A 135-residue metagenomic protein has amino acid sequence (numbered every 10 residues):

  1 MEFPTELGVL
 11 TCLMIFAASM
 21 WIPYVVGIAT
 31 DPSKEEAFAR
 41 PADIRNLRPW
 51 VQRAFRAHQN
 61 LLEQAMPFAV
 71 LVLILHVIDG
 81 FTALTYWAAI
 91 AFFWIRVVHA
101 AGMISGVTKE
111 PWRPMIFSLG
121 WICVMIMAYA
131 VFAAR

Functional and structural regions predicted by a protein language model:
M1-R40: N-terminal signal-anchor transmembrane alpha helix
F16, M20-P23, I95-H99, G120-M127: Membrane-embedded alpha-helical transmembrane segments of multi-pass integral membrane proteins
A37-Q59, I116: Juxtamembrane helix-capping/reentrant segments at transmembrane boundaries
Q59-V72, V124: Core segments of transmembrane alpha-helices that mediate helix-helix packing or line hydrophobic substrate/ligand
T82-F93: Structural signature of hydrophobic alpha-helical transmembrane segments
H99-C123: Interfacial loop-to-transmembrane junctions
M127-R135: Juxtamembrane boundary at the C-terminal end of a transmembrane helix
